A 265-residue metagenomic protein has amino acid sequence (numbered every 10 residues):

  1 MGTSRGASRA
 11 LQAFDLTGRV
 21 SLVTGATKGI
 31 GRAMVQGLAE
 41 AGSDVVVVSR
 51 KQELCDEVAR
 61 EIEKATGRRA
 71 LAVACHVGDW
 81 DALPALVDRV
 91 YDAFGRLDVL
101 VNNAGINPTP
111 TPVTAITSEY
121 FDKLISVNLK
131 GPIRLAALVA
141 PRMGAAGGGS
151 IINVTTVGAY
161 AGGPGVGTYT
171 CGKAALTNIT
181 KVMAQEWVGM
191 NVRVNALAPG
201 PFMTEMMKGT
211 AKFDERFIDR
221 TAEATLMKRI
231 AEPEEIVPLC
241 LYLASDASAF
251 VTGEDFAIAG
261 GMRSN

Functional and structural regions predicted by a protein language model:
G2-Q12, N107-P110, A161, L241 (+1 more regions): Short C-terminal tail/terminal secondary-structure segment of NAD(P)H-dependent dehydrogenase/reductase domains
V20, T27-K28: Conserved glycine-rich cofactor-binding loop
R96, V188, R193, V251-G253: Short, small/polar-rich loop/turn modules that mediate ligand/substrate recognition or access, typified
T111-V113, T117-I125, F217, T221: Substrate-binding pocket helix/loop in short-chain dehydrogenase/reductase
A136, G172, T180: Active-site helix of classical SDR
P141, Q185-G189, A249: Alpha-helical segment proximal to the catalytic Tyr-Lys
T156: Residue(s) in the substrate-gating loop at a strand-loop-helix junction that position the organic substrate next
